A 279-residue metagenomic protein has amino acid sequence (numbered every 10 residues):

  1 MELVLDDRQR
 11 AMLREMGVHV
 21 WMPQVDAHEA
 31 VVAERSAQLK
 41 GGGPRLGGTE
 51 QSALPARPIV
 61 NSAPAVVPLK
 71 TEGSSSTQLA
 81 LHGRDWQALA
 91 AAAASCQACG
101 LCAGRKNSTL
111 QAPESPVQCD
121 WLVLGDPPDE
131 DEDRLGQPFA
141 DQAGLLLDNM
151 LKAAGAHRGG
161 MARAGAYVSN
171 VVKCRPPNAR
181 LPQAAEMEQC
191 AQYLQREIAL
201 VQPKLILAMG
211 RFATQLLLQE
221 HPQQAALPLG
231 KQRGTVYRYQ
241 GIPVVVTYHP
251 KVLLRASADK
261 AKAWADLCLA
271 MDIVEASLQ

Functional and structural regions predicted by a protein language model:
E2-D7, A11-Q279: A polyanion-binding, active-site-adjacent surface
